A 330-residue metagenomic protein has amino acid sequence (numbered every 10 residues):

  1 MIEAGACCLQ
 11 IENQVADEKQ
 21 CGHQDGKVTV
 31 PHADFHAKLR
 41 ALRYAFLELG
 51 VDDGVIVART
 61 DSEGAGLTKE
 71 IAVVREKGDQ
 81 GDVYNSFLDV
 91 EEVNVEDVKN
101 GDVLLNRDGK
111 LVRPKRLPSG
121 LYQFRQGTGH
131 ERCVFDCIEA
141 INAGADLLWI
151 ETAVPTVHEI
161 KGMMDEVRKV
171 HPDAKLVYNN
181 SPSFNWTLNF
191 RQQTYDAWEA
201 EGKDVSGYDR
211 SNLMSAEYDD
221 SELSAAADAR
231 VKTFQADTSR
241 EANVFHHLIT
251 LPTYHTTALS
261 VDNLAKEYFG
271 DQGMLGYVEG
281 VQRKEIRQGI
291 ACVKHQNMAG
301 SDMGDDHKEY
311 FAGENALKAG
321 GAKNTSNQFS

Functional and structural regions predicted by a protein language model:
M1-A242, L248, S301-S330: Alpha/beta enzyme core
K232-Y310: Substrate-binding cleft of secreted/luminal carbohydrate-active enzymes
